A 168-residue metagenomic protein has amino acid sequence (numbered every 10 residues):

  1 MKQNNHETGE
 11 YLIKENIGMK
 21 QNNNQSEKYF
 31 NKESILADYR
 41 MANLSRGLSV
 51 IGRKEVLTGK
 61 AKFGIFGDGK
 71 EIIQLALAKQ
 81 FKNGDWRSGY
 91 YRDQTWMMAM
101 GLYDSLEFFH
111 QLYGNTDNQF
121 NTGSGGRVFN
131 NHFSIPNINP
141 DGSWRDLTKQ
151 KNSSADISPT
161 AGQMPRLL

Functional and structural regions predicted by a protein language model:
M1-I35: Charged, compositionally biased N-terminal leader segments and the immediate start of the first structured element
E27-F30, R40, M97: A general boundary/transition motif marking the beginning of the first structured unit of a protein
K32-R46: Conserved oxyanion/phosphate-binding beta-strand-loop segments in alpha/beta enzyme cores
G47-L168: Cofactor-binding active-site loop characterized by glycine-rich and histidine/acidic residues
